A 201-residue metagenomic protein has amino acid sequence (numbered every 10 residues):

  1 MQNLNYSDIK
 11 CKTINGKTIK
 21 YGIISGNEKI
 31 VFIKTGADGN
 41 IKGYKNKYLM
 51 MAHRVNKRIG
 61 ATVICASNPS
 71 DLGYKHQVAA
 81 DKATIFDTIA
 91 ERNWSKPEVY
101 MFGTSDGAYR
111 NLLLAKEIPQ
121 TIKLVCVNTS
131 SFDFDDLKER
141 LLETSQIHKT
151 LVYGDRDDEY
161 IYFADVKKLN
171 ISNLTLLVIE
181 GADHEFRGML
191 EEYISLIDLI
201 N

Functional and structural regions predicted by a protein language model:
M1-G22: A domain-start/cap signature at the N-terminus of enzymes
I14-T18, I24-G60, I64-N68: Short, surface-exposed "cap/lid" segments of acyl-processing enzymes
L72-W94: Alpha/beta-hydrolase active-site loop
A79, R187-I200: Post-His helix in hydrolase/transferase enzymes
F102-N111: Gly/Ala-rich beta-loop-alpha elbow adjacent to hydrolase catalytic centers
L113-E117: Active-site signature of alpha/beta-hydrolase-fold catalytic machinery across serine- and Asp/Cys-nucleophile hydrolases
Q120-F132: A conserved short beta-strand
T129-R187: The feature captures the conserved acid-bearing segment of alpha/beta-hydrolase catalytic domains
